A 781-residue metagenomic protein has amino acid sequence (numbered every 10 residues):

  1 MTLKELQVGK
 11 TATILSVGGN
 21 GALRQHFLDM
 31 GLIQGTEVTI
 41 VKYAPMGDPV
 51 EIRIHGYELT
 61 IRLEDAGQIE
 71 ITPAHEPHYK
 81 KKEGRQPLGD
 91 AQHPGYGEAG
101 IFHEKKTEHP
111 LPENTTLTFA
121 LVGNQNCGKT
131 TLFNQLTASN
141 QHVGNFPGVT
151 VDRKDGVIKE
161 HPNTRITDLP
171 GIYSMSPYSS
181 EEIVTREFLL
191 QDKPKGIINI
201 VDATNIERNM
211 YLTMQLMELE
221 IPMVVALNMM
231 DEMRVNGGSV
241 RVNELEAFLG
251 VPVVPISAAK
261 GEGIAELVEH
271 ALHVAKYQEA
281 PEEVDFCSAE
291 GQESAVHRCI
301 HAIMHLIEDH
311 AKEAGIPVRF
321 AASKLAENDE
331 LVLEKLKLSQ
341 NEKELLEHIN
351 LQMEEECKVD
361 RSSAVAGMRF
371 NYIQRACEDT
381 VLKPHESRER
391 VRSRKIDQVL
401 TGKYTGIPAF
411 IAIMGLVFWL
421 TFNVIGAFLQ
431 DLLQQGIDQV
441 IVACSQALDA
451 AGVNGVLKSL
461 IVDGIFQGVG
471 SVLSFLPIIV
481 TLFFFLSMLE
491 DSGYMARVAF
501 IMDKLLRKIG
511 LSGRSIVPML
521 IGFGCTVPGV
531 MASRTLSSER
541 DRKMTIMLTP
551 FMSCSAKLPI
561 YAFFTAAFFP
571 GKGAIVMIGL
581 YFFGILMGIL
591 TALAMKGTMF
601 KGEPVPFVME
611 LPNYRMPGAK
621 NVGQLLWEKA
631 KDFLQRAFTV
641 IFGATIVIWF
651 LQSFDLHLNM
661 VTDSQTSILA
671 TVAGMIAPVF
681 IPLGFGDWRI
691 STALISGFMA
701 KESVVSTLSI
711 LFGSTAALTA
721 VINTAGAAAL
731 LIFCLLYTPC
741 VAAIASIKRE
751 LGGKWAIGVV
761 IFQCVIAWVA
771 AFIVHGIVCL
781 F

Functional and structural regions predicted by a protein language model:
Q92-S174: Conserved G1/Walker A P-loop phosphate-binding module
H161, V184-V253, I560: Conserved C-terminal guanine-recognition region of P-loop GTPase G domains, centered on the G4
M233-F286: Canonical P-loop GTPase G-domain recognition
Y277, E282-V453, M660-L669: Extended helical scaffolds that flank P-loop GTPase cores
E356, S363-G367, K383, V424-I465 (+4 more regions): Extended, low-charge hydrophobic alpha-helical regions
A409-L420, L482-S487, T565-A567, L580-A594 (+3 more regions): Hydrophobic core segments of alpha-helical transmembrane domains in multi-pass membrane transport and ion-translocation
Q435, Q439-A443, A496-G524, K601-L625 (+1 more regions): Juxtamembrane inter-helical linkers in multi-pass membrane proteins
F551, S555-I578, A742-G752, I773-F781: Transmembrane helix-loop junctions at the membrane interface of multipass transporters and ion channels
